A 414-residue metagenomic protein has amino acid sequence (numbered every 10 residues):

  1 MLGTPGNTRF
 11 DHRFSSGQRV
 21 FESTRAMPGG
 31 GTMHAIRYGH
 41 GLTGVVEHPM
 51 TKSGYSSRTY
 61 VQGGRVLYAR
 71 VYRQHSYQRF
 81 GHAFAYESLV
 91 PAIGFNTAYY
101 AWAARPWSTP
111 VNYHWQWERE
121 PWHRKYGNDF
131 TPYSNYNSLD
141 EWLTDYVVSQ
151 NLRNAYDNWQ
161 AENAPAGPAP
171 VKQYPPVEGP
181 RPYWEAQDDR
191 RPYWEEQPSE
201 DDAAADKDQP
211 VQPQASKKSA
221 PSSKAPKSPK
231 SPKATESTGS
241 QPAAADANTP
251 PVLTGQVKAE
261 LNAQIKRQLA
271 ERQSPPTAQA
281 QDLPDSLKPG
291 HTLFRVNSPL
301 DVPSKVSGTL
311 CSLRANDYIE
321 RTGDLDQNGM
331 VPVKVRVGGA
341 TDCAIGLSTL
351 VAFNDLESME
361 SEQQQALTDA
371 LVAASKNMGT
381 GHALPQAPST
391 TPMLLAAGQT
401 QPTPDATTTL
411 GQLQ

Functional and structural regions predicted by a protein language model:
M1-T51, K207, P213-G255, A259 (+3 more regions): Extracytoplasmic low-complexity, disordered linker/stalk tracts in cell-surface/secreted proteins
G3-V211: Low-complexity segments
A164-S274, A370-H382: Extracellular/periplasmic ectodomains of large secreted or surface enzymes and adhesion receptors
Q241, D246-L283, V335-L413: Boundary regions of SH3-family modules and the immediately adjacent low-complexity/disordered segments in eukaryotic
P276, A280-N297: Coiled-coil termination/hinge junctions
P284-D285, S307-S312, T322: Short, surface-exposed secondary-structure edge patches
H291-A315: Beta-loop motif signature
S312-L313, D317-G346: SH3/SH3-like beta-barrel superfamily modules
